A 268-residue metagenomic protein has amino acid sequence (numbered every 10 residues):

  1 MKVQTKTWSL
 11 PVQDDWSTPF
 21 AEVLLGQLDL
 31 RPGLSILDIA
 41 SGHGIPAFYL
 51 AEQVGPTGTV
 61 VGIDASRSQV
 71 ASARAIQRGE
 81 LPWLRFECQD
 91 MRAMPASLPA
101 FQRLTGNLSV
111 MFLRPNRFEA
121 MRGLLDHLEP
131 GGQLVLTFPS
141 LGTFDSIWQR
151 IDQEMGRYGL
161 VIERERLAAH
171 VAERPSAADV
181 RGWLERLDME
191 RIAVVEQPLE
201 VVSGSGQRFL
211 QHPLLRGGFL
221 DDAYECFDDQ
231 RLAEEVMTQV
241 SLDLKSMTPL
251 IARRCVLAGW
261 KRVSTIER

Functional and structural regions predicted by a protein language model:
D15-L34, Y49: Conserved alpha-helix/loop element of class I SAM-dependent methyltransferases that forms part of the SAM/SAH-binding
L37-I39, H43-M94: Class I SAM-dependent methyltransferase SAM/SAH-binding core
G55, L113-R114, L128-E129: Helix-to-beta-strand junctions that scaffold the AdoMet/dcAdoMet cofactor pocket in Class I SAM-dependent enzymes
P95-L104: A short acidic, Gly/Pro-enriched loop at the edge of an enzyme's catalytic core that lines a small-molecule cofactor
F118-Q133: A short glycine-rich, Lys/Arg-flanked "PGG" loop and its adjoining helix->strand segment in the class I
Q133-G204: Conserved catalytic/acceptor-binding region of the Class I
A193-M247: C-terminal helical/coil "lid" or tail adjacent to the Rossmann-like core of SAM-dependent
C255-R268: Core SAM-dependent methyltransferase catalytic element
